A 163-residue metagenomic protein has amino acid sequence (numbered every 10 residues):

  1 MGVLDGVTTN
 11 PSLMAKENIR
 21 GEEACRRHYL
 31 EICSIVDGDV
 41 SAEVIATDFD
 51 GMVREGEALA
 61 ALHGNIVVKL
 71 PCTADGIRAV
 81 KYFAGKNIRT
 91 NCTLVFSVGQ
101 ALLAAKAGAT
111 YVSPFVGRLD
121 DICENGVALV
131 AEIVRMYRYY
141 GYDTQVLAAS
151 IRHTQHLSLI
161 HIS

Functional and structural regions predicted by a protein language model:
M1, T9, L13-Y82: Active-site beta->alpha loop and helix N-cap motifs at the rims of alpha/beta catalytic domains
D5, G64, T110: Receiver (REC) domain switch/active-site residues of two-component response regulators
R20-R27, G51, F96, D121-L129: Alpha-helix N-cap and loop-to-helix initiation/capping positions
C33-S34, A84, A105, R138: Anion (oxyanion) recognition and catalysis
S41-T47, N65-T73, R89-L102, F115-I122 (+1 more regions): Catalytic beta/alpha-barrel core
A74, E124-Y140: Short loop-to-alpha-helix "cap/lid" segments that border enzyme active sites across diverse enzyme classes
A79, G99-Q100, H156: Short acidic active-site motifs
I160-S163: Conserved small/polar residues in nucleotide/adenosyl-binding loops
